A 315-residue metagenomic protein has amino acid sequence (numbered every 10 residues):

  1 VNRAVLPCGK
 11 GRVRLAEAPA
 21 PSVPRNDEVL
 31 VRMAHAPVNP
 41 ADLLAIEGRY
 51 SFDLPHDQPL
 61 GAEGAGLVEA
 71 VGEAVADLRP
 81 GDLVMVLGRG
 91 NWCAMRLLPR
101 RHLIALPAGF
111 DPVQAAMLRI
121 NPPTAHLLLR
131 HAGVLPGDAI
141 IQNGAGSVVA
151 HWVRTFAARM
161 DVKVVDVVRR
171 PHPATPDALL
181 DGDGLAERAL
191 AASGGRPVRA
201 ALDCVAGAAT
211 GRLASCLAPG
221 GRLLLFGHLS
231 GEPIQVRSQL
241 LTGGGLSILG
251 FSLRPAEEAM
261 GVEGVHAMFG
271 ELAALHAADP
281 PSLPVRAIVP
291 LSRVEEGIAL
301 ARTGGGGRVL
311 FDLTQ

Functional and structural regions predicted by a protein language model:
P21-P37, R49-G90: Glycine-rich beta-strand-centered segment in the early N-terminal region that forms part of a ligand/cofactor-binding
L44, L83-A145: NAD(P)H dinucleotide-binding glycine-rich loop of Rossmann-like/cofactor-binding domains, especially the beta1-alpha1
L118-D183: Mid-domain Rossmann-like dinucleotide-binding core that forms the NAD(H)/NADP(H) cofactor-binding site
V167-P171, C204, G227, S252: N-terminal Rossmann-fold cofactor-binding loop
D177-S247: Glycine-rich cofactor phosphate-binding loops and adjacent beta1-alpha1 units of small-molecule cofactor enzyme domains
G195, D279-A287, E295-Q315: C-terminal capping/lid region of NAD(P)-dependent oxidoreductase domains
L240-A287: C-terminal substrate-binding/catalytic core of Rossmann-like NAD(P)-dependent dehydrogenases/reductases
